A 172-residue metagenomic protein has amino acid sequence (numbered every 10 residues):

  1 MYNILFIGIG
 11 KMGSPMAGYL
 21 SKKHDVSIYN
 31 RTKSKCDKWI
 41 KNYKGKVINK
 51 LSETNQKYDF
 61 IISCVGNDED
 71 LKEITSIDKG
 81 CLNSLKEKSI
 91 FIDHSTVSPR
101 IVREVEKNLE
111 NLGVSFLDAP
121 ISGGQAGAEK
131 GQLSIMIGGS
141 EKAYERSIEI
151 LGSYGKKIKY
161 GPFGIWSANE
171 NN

Functional and structural regions predicted by a protein language model:
M1-S63, S89, S95, Q125-A128 (+1 more regions): NAD(P)+-binding Rossmann beta1-loop-alpha1 motif at the extreme N-terminus of oxidoreductases
I7, R31, G66-E69, S76 (+3 more regions): Conserved active-site and cofactor/substrate-binding residues in soluble primary-metabolism enzymes
M16, K35, K50, D70 (+3 more regions): Hydrophobic alpha-helical segments typical of transmembrane helices and their membrane-interface/capping positions
A17-Y19, I40-K41, E73-S76, R103-K107 (+1 more regions): Short amphipathic alpha-helical segments
Y19, K23, Y29, N42 (+4 more regions): Change "in soluble alpha/beta enzymes" to "in soluble alpha/beta proteins
T32, E53, D68, S122 (+1 more regions): Residue-level "edge-of-site" marker
L51-F116: Rossmann-fold NAD(P) dinucleotide-binding segment
V97-N172: Rossmann-fold dinucleotide-binding core
